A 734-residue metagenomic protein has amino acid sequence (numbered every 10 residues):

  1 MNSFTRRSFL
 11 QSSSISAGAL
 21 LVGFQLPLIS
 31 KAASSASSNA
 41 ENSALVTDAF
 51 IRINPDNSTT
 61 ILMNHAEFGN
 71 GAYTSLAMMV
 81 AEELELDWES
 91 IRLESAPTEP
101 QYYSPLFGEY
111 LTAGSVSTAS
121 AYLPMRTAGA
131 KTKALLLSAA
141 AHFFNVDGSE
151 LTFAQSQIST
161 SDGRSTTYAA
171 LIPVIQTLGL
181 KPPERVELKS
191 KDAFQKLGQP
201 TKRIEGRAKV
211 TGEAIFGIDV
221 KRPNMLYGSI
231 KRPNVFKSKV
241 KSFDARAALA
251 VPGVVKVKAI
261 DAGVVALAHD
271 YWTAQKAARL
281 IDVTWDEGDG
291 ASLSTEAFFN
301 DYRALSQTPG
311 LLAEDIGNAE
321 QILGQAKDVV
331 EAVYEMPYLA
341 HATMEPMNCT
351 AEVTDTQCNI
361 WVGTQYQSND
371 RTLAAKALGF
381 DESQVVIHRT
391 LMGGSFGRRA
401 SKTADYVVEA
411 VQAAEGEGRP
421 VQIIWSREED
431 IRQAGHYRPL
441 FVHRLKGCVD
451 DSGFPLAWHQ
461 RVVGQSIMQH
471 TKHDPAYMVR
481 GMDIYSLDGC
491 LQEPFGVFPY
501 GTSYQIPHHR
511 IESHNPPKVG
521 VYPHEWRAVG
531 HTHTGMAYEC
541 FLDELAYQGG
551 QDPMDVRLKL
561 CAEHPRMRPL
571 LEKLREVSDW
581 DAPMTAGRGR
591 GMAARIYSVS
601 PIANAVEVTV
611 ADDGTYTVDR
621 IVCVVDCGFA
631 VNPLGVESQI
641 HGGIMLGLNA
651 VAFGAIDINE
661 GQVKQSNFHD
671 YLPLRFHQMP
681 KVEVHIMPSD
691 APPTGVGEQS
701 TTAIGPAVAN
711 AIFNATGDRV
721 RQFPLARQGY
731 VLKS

Functional and structural regions predicted by a protein language model:
N2-G23, A33-S734: Cofactor-binding beta-sheet edge motifs in enzyme active sites
